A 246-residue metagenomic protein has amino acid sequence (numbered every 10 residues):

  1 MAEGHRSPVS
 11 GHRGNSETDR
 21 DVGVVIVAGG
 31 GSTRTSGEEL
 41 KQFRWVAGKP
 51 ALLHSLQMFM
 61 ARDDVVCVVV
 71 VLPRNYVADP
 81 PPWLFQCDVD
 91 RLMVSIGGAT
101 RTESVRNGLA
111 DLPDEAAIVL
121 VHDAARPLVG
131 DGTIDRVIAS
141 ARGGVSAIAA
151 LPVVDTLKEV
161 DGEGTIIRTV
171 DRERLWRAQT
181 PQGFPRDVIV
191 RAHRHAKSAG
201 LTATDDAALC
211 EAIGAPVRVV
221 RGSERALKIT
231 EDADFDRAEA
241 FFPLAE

Functional and structural regions predicted by a protein language model:
E3, A226-E246: Hydrophobic helical membrane-anchoring modules
E3, N15-N75: N-terminal glycine-rich phosphate-binding loop and ensuing alpha1 helix
I26, L52, G108, H122-D123 (+3 more regions): Residue-level signal for inorganic ion chemistry
V65, A116-A117, G143-S146, A215 (+1 more regions): Short, high-confidence coil segments that cap the C-terminus of an alpha-helix and link into the following beta-strand
N75-P82: Short, charged/polar "capping" segments at the starts of alpha-helices and the immediately preceding loops
L84-I118: Short phosphate-binding loop-to-helix
L128-V220: Conserved core of the sugar-phosphate nucleotidyltransferase
